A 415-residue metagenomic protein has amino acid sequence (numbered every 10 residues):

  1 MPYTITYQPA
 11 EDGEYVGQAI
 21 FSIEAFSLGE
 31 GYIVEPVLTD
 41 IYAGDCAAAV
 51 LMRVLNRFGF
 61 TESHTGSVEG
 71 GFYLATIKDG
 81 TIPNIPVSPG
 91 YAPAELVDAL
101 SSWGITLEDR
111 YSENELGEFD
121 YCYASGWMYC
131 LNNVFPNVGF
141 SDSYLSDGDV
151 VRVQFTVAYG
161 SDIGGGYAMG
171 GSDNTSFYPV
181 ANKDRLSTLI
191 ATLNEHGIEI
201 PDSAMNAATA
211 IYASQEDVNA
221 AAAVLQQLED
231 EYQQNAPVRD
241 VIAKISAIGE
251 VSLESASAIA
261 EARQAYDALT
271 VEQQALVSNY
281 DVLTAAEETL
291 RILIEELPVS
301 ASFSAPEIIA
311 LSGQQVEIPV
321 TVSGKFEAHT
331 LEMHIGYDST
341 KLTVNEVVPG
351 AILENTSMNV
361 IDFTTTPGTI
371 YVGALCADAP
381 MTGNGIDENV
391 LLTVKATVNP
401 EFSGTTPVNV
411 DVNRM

Functional and structural regions predicted by a protein language model:
M1-Q233: Ubiquitin-like/PB1-type beta-grasp interaction modules and other compact soluble beta-rich domains
T4, D12-I23, V238, I242 (+1 more regions): Boundary/junction segments of secreted and surface-exposed precursor proteins
F21, L189, L193, A204 (+9 more regions): Extracellular/surface recognition and adhesion modules
I23-S27, V54, N133, F155-V157 (+4 more regions): A mature extracytoplasmic/lumenal domain signature
R110-N114, I242-S255: Short, charged low-complexity linear motifs
V138, V238-K244, A258, I292: N-terminal exported-region signature
E195-Y232, I248-E287: Amphipathic, non-membrane alpha-helical rod segments
R263, I292-M415: Acidic, low-complexity intrinsically disordered segments
